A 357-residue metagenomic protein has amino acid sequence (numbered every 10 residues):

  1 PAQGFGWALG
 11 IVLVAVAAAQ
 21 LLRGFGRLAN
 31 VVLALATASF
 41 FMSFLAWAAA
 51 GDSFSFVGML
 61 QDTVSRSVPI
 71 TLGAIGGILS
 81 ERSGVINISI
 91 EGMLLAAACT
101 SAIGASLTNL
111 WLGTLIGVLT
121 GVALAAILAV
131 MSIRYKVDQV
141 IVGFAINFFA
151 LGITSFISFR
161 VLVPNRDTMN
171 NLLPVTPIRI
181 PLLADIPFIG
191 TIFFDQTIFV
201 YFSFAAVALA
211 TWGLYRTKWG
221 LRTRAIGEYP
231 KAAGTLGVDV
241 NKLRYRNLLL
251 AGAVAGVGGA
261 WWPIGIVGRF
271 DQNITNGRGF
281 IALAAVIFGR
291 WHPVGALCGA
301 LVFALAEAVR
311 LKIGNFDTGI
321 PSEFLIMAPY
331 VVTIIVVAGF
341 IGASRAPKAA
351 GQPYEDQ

Functional and structural regions predicted by a protein language model:
P1, L151-Y215, T318-L325, G351-Q357: Transmembrane helix-bundle core of multi-pass membrane transporters and related energy-transducing complexes
P1-S43, L209-A210, E228, T235 (+2 more regions): Cytosolic-side transmembrane-helix boundaries in multi-pass membrane proteins
L13, G58-T108, G113-T114, A123-V140 (+2 more regions): Single transmembrane alpha-helix segments in multi-pass membrane proteins
V31-I70, I75-S83, Q357: Helix-loop-helix hairpins and the membrane-proximal interhelical loops of multi-pass alpha-helical transport proteins
D52-D62, L214, A251-A284, L311-E323 (+1 more regions): Inter-helical junctions in multi-pass inner-membrane proteins, predominant in energy-converting antiporter-like
P69, V130, R134-F159, T168-N171 (+4 more regions): Pore- or pathway-lining transmembrane helices of multi-pass membrane proteins that form conduits for solutes/ions
L79-T100, T114, L119, I133-I146 (+7 more regions): Short, non-helical or kinked segments that cap or interrupt transmembrane helices
I192-R269, P293-V294, C298: Helix-loop-helix "hairpin" substructures at the membrane interface of multi-pass membrane proteins
